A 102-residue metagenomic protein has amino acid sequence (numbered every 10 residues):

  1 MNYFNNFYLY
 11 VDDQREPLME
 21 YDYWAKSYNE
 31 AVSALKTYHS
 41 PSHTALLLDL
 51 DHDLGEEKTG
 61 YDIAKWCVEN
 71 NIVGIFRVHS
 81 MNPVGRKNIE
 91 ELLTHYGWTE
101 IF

Functional and structural regions predicted by a protein language model:
M1-F102: Catalytic phosphate/metal-binding cores of nucleic-acid and nucleotide-processing enzymes, i.e., regions that mediate
